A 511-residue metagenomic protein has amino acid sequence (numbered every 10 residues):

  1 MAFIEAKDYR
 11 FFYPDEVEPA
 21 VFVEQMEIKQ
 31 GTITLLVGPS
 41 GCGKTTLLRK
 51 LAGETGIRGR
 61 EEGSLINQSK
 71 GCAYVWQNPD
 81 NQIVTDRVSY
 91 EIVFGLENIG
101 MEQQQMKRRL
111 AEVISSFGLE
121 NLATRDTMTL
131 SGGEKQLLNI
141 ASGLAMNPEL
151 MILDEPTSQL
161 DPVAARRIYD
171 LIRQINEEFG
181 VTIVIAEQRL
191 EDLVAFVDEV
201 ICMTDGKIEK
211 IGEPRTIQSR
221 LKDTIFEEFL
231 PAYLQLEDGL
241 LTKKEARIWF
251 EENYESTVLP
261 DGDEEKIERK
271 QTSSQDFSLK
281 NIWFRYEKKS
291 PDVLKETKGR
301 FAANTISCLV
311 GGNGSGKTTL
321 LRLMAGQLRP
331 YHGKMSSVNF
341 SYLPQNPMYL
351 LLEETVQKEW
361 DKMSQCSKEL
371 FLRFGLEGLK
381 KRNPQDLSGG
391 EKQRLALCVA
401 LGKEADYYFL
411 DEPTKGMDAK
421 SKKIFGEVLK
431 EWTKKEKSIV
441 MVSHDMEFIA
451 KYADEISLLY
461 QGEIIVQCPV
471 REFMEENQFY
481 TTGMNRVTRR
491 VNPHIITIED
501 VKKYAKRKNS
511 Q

Functional and structural regions predicted by a protein language model:
Q105-L122, Q365-L379: Conserved ABC ATPase "signature" region
D126-L130, E134, N383-L387, E391: Conserved ABC ATPase signature
M151-D154, Y408-D411: Catalytic Walker B motif of ABC-type/P-loop ATPase nucleotide-binding domains
E187-Q188, S443-H444: H-loop/switch region of ABC-family ATPase nucleotide-binding domains
L193-A195, I449-K451: A short, surface-exposed alpha-helical micro-motif characterized by mixed small hydrophobic and charged/polar residues
V200-G212, I456-P469: H-loop (His-switch) and adjacent beta-strand-loop-beta switch element of ABC-type ATPase nucleotide-binding domains
R215, S219-Q275, Y480-Q511: ABC ATPase nucleotide-binding domains
